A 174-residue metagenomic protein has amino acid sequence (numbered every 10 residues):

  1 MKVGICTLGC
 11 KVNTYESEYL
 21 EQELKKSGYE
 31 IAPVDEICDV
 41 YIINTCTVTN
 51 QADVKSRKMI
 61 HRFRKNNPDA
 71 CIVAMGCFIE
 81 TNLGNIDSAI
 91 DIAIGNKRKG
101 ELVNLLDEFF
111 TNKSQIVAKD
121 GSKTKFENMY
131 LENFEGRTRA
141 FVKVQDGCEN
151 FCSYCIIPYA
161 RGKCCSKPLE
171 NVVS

Functional and structural regions predicted by a protein language model:
M1-S174: Proteins enriched for Cys/Gly/acidic motifs involved in redox and nucleic-acid/cofactor modification
